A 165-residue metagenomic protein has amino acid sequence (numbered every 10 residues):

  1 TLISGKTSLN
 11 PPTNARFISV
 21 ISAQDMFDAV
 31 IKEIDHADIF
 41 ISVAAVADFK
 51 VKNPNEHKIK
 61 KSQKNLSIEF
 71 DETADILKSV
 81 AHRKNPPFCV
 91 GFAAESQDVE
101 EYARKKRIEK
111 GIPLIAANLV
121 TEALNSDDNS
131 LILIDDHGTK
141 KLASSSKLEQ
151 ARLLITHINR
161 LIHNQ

Functional and structural regions predicted by a protein language model:
T1-Q165: A cross-family phosphate/adenosyl-ligand binding-site feature
